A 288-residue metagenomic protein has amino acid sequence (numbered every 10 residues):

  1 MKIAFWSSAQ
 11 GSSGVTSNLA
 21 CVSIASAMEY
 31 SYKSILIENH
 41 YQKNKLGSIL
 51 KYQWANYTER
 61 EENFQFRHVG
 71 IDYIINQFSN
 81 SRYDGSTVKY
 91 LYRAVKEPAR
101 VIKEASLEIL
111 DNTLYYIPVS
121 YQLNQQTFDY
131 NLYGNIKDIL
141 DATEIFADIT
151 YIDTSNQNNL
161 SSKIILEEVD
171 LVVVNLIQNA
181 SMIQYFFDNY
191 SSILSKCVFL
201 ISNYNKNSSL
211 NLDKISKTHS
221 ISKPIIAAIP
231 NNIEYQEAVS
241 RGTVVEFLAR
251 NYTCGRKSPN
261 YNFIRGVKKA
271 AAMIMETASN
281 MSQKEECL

Functional and structural regions predicted by a protein language model:
M1-I3, Y32-I37, L114, T150 (+4 more regions): Hydrophobic beta-strand segments of well-ordered beta-sheets in folded domains
K2-W54, N135-I136: Walker A/P-loop phosphate-binding motif and the immediately C-terminal alpha-helix
F5-S7, Y116-Y121, I229-N232: Short loop/turn segments at strand-loop or loop-helix junctions that form parts of catalytic or ligand-binding pockets
Q10, Y41, Y121, N179 (+1 more regions): Short, glycine/serine-rich, charged loops/turns that create anion-binding and catalytic segments at active sites
A20, V88-I102, L132-I139, M182-D188 (+3 more regions): Well-ordered, non-membrane alpha-helical segments in soluble/globular domains
N39-D141: P-loop/Walker-type NTP enzyme "switch/lid" segment
D129-P230, E234-E237: Conserved catalytic-core segment of NTP-binding enzymes
K196-L288: C-terminal lobe/tail of nucleotide-utilizing enzymes
